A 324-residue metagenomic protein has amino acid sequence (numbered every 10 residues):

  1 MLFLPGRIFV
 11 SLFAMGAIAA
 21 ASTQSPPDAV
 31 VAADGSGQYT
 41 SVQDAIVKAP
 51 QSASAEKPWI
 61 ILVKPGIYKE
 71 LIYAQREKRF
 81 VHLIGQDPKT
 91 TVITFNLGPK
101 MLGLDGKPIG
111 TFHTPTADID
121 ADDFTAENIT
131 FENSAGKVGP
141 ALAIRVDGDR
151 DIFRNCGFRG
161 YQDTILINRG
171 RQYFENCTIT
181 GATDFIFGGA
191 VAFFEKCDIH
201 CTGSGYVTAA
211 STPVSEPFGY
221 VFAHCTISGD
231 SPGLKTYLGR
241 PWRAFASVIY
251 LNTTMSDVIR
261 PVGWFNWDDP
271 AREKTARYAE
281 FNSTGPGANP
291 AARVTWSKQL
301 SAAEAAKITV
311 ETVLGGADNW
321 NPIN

Functional and structural regions predicted by a protein language model:
M1-S22: Fungal secretory targeting signals
S22-N324: Sequence-level preference for short, compositionally simple segments enriched in small aliphatic or small polar residues
